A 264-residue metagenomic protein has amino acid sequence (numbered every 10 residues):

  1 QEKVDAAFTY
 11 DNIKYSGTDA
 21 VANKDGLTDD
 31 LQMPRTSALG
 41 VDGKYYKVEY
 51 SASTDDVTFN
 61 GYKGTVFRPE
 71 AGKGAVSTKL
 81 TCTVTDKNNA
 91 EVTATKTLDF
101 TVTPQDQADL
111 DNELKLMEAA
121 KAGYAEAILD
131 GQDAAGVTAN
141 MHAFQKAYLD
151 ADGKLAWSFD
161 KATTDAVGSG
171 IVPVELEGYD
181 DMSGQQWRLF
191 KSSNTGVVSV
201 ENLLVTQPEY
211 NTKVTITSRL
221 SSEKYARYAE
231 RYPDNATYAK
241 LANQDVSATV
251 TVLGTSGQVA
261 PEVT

Functional and structural regions predicted by a protein language model:
Q1-T264: Beta-rich interaction/scaffold domains
